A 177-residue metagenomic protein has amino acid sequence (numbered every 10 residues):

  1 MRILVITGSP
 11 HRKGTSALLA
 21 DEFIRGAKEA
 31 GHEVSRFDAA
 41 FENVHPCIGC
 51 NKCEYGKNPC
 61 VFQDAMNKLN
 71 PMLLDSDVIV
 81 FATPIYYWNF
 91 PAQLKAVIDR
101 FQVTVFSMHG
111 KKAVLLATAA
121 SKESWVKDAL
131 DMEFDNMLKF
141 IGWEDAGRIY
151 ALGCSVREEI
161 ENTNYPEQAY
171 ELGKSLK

Functional and structural regions predicted by a protein language model:
M1-A82, N89-T104, E159, T163-K177: N-terminal beta1-alpha1-beta2 submodule of the flavodoxin-like/Rossmannoid cofactor-binding fold
I6-T7, A82, L115-A119, I149-A151: Short beta-strands and strand-loop turn motifs
A39-E42, K112-V114, Y150-A151: A short, structured active-site edge motif that brings together acidic residues
N43, A120, L152-S155: Glycine-rich beta-alpha junction loops
I85-Y87, A120-S121: Short glycine-rich anion-binding loops that position phosphate/pyrophosphate groups of nucleotides and phosphorylated
A92, V105-R148: Short, glycine-/small-residue-rich phosphate/pyrophosphate-handling segment
F134-L152, V156, I160-T163, Y170-E171 (+1 more regions): A charged, well-structured terminal subsegment
